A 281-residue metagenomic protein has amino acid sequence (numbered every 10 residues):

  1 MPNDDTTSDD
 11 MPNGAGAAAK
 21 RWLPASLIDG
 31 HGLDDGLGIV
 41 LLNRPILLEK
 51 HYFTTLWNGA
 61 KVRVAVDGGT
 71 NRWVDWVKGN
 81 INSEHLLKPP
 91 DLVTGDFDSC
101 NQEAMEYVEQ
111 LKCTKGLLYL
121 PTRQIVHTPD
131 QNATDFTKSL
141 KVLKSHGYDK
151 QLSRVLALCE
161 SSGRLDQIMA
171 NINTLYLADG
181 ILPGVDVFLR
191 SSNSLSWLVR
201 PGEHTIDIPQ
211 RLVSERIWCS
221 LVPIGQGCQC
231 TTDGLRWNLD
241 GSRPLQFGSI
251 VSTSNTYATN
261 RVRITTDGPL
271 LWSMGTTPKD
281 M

Functional and structural regions predicted by a protein language model:
P2-R123: N-terminal beta-strand-loop-alpha-helix module at the start of alpha/beta ligand-binding or catalytic domains
I28-D34, T54-N58, S83-L87, L118 (+8 more regions): Solvent-exposed alpha-helices and their adjacent loops that cap or buttress functional pockets in soluble metabolic
L41-P45, D96-F97, E160-S161, D267 (+1 more regions): Structural motif
E49-K50, A133-S139, R164-A170: Short glycine/serine/threonine-rich phosphate/pyrophosphate-binding segments that cradle anionic phosphate groups
E106-Y148: Short phosphate-binding loop-to-helix
R154-I208: Anionic-ligand-binding alpha/beta catalytic cores of soluble enzymes and soluble regulatory domains that recognize
V199-M281: Long, charged alpha-helical interface segments
